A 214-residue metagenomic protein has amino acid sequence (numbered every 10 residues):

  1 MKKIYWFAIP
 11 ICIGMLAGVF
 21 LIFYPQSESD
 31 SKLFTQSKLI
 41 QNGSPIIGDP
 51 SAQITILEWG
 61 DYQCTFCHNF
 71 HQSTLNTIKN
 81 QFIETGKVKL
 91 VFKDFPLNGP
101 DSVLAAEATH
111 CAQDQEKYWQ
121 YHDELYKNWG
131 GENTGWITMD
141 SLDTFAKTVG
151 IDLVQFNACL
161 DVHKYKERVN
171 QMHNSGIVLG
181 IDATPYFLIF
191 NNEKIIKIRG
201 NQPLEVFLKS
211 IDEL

Functional and structural regions predicted by a protein language model:
M1-Y24, W59, L75, D143-L214: C-terminal cap of thioredoxin/glutaredoxin-like
K3, Q26-D30, L104-A105, E116: Short, charged N-terminal helix-start/capping segments
Q26-Q41: Ser/Thr/Pro/Gly-rich low-complexity linker/stalk segments immediately outside membranes or between
F34-K38, H68-H71, K166-E167: A short linear-motif detector with a strong N-terminal bias
S37-I54, F82: A short beta-strand-turn-helix
S44, P96, T109, G130 (+2 more regions): Conserved short-loop catalytic and cofactor-binding motifs
I47, T85, R199: Short glycine-rich loop/turn motifs that provide flexible caps or phosphate-binding loops at active sites
A52, L57-K147, I177-D182, Q202: Structural alpha/beta surface segment adjacent to cysteine/selenocysteine redox centers across thiol/disulfide enzymes
